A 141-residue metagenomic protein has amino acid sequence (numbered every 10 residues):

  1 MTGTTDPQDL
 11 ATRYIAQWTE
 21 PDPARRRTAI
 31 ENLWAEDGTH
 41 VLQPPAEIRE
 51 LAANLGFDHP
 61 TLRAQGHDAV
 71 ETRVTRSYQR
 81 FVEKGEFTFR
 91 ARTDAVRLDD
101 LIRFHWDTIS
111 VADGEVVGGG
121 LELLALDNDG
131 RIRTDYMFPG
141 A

Functional and structural regions predicted by a protein language model:
M1-A141: C-terminal and inter-domain tail/linker signature
